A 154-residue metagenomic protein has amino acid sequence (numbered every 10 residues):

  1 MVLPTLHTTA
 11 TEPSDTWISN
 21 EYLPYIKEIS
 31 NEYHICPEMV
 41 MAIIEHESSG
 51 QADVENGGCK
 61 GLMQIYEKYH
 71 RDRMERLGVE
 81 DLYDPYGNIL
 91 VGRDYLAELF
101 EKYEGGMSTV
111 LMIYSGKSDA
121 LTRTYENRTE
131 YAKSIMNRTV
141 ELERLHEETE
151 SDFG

Functional and structural regions predicted by a protein language model:
M1-Y25, I29-Y33, K68-G154: Non-catalytic cell-wall polysaccharide-engagement segments
K27, I35-K60: Secreted/periplasmic proteins that engage bacterial cell-wall peptidoglycan
N56-G58, Y66-Y69: Solvent-exposed, flexible loop/coil residues
